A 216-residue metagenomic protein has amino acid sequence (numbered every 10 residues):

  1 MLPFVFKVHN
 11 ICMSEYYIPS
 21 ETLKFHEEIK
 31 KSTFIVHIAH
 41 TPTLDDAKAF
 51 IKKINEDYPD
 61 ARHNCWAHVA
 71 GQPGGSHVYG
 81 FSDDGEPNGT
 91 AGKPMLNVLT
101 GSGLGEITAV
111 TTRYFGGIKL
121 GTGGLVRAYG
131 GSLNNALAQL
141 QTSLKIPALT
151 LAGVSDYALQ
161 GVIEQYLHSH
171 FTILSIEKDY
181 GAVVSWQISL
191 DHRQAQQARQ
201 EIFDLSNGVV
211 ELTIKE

Functional and structural regions predicted by a protein language model:
H9-G89, A195, Q200, T213-K215: C-terminal regulatory domains involved in ligand/effector binding and gene-expression control
T43-L44, D156-Q160, S189-Q196: Helix N-cap motif at beta-to-alpha junctions
A91-Q139: Active-site beta-strand/loop microenvironment that shapes enzyme catalytic pockets
T142-Y157, W186: Short glycine-/aliphatic-rich beta-strand segments at the starts of folded cytosolic domains
V154-I173: Short amphipathic alpha-helix segments
I163-H168, A198-S206: Short amphipathic alpha-helices in soluble, non-transmembrane regions that often serve as interface/regulatory elements
I173-D191: Non-DNA-binding regulatory cores of transcription-related proteins, predominantly C-terminal effector-binding
L174-D179, S206-E216: Conserved short beta-strand edge segments in small beta-sheet-based binding/regulatory domains
